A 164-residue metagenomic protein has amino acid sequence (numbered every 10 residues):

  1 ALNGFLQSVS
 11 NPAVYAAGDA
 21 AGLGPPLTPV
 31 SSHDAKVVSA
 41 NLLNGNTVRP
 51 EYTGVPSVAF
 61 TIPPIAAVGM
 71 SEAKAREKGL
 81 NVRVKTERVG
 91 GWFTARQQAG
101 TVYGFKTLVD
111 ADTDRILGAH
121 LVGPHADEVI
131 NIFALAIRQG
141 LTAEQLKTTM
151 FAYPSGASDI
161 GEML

Functional and structural regions predicted by a protein language model:
A1-G4, L43-G45, S71, G90-T94: Glycine-rich, charged/polar anion/phosphate-binding loops that engage phosphate groups from diverse ligands
A1-N44: FAD-site-proximal beta/loop scaffold in flavoenzymes
Q7-V9, E51, Q98-G100: Solvent-exposed alpha-helices and their adjacent loops that cap or buttress functional pockets in soluble metabolic
V9-P12, T47, H125, R138: A generic short alpha-helical patch detector that favors 3-5-residue windows in or near N-terminal regions
V9-P12, T53, L80: Structured loop/turn residues at beta-strand edges in well-structured enzyme cores
A17-G24, Y52-I62: Short, flexible active-site loops
P29-Y52, N81, I137-Q139, A143: Internal hydrophobic alpha-helix adjacent to the cofactor/substrate pocket in enzyme cavities
V55, F60-L164: Flexible, glycine-rich terminal cap/loop adjacent to redox cofactors in electron-transfer oxidoreductases
